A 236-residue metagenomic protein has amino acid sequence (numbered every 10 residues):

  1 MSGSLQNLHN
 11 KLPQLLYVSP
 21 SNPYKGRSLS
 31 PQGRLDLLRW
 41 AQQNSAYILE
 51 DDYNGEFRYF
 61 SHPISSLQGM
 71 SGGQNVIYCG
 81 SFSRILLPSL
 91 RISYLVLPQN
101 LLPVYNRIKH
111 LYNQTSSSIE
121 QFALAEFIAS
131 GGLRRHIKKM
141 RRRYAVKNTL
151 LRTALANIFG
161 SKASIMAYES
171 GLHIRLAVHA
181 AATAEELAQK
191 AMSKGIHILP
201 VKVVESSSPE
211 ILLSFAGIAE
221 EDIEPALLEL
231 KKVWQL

Functional and structural regions predicted by a protein language model:
M1-L236: PLP-dependent class I/II
